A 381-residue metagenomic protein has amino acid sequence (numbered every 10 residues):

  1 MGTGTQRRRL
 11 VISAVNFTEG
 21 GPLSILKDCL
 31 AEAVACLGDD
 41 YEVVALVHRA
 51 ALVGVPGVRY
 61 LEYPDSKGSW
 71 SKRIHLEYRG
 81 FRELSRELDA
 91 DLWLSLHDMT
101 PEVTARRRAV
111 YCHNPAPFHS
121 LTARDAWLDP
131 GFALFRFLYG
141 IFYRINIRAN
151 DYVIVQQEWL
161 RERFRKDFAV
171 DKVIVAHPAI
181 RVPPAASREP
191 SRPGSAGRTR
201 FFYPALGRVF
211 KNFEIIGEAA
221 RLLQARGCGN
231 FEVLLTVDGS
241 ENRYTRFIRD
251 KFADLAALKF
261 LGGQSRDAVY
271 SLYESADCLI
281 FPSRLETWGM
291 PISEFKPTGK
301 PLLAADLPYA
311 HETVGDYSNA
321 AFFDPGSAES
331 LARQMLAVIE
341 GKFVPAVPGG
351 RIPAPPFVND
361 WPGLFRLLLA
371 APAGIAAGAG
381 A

Functional and structural regions predicted by a protein language model:
V11-I12, P193-K211, G217-A220: Conserved donor-binding/catalytic core segment of Leloir-type glycosyltransferases
A45-A50, F231-R246, G262: Glycosyltransferase donor-sugar binding loop
R59, T245-D267: Nucleotide-activated donor-binding/catalytic signature segment of Leloir-type glycosyltransferases, i.e., the conserved
Y78, S85, S271-A276: Short alpha-helical donor nucleotide-sugar binding micro-motif in glycosyltransferases
F132-V153: Membrane-proximal helix-turn-helix segments that form the acceptor-binding/catalytic region of lipid-linked
I147-A186: Donor nucleotide-sugar binding/catalytic pocket of nucleotide-sugar-dependent glycosyltransferases
R284: Aromatic "clamp/platform" in nucleotide-sugar-dependent glycosyltransferases that forms part of the donor/acceptor
A320-A328, A337-K342: Conserved acidic donor-binding segment of nucleotide-sugar-dependent glycosyltransferases
